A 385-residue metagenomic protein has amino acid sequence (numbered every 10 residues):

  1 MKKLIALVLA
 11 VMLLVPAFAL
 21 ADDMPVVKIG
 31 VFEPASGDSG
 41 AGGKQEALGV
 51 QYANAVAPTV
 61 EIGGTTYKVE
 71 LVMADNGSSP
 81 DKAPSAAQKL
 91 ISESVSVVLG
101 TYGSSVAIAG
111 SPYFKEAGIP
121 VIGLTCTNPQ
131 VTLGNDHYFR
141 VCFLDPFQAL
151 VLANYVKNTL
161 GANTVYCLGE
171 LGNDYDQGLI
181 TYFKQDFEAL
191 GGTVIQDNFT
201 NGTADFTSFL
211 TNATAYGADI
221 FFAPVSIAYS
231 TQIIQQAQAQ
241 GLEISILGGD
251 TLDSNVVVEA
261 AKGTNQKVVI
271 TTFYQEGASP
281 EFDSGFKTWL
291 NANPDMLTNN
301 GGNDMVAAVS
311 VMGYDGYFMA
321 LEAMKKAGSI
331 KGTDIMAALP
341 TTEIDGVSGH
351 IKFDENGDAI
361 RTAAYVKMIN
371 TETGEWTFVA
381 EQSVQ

Functional and structural regions predicted by a protein language model:
M1-K28, I62-G63, S92, Q382-Q385: Short, low-complexity disordered leader/linker segments with a strong preference for bacterial N-terminal type II
V26, A41-L48, V56, V60-T132 (+4 more regions): Beta-alpha junction/loop-to-helix N-cap segments that form part of ligand/metal-binding clefts
G30-Q51, A74-P80, G103-S105, L168-Q177 (+1 more regions): Extracytoplasmic "Venus flytrap"
V31, L90-Y102, I122-L124, Y166-G169 (+4 more regions): Periplasmic-binding protein-like
F114-A117, L179-E276: Extracellular/periplasmic bilobed ligand-binding domains
Y138-N201, I220: An alpha-beta-alpha
A237-Y314, I369-N370, G374-V384: Extracellular/periplasmic periplasmic-binding protein-like sensory domains
P294-V311, M319-T373: Segments of small-molecule ligand-sensing domains
